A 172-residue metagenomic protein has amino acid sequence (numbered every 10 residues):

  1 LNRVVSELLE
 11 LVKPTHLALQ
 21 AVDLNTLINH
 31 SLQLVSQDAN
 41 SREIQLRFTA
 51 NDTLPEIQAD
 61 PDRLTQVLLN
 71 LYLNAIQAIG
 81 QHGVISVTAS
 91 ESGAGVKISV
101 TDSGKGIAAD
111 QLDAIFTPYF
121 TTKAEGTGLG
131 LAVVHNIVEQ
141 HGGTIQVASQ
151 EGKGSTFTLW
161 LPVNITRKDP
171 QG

Functional and structural regions predicted by a protein language model:
T15-L17, E56-A59, T122: Conserved micro-motifs of the catalytic ATP-binding
A18-L32: A conserved beta-strand-to-alpha-helix junction within the catalytic ATP-binding
Q20, N40, Q45-P55: Conserved catalytic submotifs in the C-terminal HATPase_c
L24, G106-A114: Short helix N-cap motif at coil->helix boundaries in the Bergerat
H82-A94: Short beta-strand/loop element within the Bergerat-fold HATPase_c
G130, V134: Short alpha-helical Gxxx[C/S/T] motif in the catalytic ATP-binding
I137-E139: Detector for a conserved hydrophobic position within an alpha-helical segment of the HATPase_c
